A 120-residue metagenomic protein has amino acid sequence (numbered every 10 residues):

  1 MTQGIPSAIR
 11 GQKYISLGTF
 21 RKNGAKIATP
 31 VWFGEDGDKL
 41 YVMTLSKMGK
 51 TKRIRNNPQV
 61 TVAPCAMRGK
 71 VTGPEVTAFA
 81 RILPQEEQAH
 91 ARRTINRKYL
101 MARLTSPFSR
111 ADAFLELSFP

Functional and structural regions predicted by a protein language model:
M1-G4, I27-T29, K47-G49, A102: A generic local structural motif
M1-I15, T72: Extreme N-terminal tail/first-helix region
G4, T19-N23, M101-P107: Short helix-to-loop capping/linker segments positioned immediately adjacent to catalytic or ligand/cofactor-binding
I5-P6, L40-T44, M48-R53: Covalent nucleotidyltransferase core used to form phosphodiester bonds in nucleic acids
Q12-S46, V62-P64, P74-V76: Short beta-strand segments
T19, S118-F119: Short, structured patches in soluble enzyme cores that scaffold and shape functional sites
K47-F114, S118: Short, structured beta-strand-loop surface elements
